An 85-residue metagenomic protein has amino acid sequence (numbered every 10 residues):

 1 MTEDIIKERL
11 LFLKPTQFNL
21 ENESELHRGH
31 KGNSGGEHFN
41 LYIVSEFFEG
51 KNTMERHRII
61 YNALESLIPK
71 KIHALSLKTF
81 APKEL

Functional and structural regions predicted by a protein language model:
M1-L85: N-terminal, polar/charged subdomain of small-to-medium soluble alpha/beta proteins
